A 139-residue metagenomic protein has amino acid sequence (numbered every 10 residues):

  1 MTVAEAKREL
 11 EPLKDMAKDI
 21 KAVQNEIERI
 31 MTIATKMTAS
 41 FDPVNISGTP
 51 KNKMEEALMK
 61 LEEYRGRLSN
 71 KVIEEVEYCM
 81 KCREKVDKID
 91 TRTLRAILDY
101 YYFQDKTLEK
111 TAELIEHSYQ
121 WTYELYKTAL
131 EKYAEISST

Functional and structural regions predicted by a protein language model:
M1-K88, E135-T139: N-terminal interaction/assembly modules
Y78, R92-L94, L125: N-terminal positioning helix adjacent to the helix-turn-helix/winged-helix DNA-binding module
C82, S118, T122-Y133: DNA major-groove recognition helices of helix-turn-helix
V86, D90-T93, W121: Short coil/turn residues that cap or connect secondary-structure elements
D90-Q104: Short amphipathic alpha helix immediately N-terminal
L108-E109, W121: Tryptophan-centered motif/residue detector
K110-I115: Short alpha-helical "recognition helix" segments of helix-turn-helix
